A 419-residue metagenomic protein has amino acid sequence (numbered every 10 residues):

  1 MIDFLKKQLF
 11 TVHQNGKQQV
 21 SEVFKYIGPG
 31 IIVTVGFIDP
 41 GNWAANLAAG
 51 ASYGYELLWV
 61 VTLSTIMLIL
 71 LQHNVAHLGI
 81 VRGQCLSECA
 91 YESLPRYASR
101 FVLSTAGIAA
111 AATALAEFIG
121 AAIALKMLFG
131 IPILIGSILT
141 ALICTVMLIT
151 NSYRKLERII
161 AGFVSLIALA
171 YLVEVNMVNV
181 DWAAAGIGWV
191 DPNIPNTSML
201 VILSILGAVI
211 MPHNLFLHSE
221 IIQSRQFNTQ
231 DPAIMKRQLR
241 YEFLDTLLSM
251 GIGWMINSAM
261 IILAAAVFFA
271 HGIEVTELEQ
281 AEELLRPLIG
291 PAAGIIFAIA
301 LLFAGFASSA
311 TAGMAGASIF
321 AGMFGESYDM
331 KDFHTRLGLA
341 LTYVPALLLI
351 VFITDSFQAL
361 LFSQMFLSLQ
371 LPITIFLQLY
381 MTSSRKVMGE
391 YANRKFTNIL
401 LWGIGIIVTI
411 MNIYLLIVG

Functional and structural regions predicted by a protein language model:
M1-G41, R96-Y97, V201, R237-Y241: Membrane-interface "cap" regions at the ends of multi-pass membrane proteins
K6-V12, A45-G50, H73-A98, I123 (+3 more regions): Flexible loop linkers connecting adjacent transmembrane helices in multi-pass alpha-helical membrane transporters
V33, V60-E92, V102-A109: Juxtamembrane transmembrane-helix boundary signature
M67-V75, Y97-E117, A122-S152, G207-A208 (+1 more regions): Helix-loop-helix module between adjacent transmembrane segments
M67-V81, I222-Q223, D231, G251-Q280: Extracellular/periplasmic helix-exit of transmembrane alpha-helices
R96-Y97, L134-S137, A292-G294, F306 (+1 more regions): Loop-to-transmembrane helix boundary motifs in multi-pass membrane proteins
S165-V190, L203-I222, L377-K386, N412-G419: Hydrophobic alpha-helical segments and their helix-loop junctions in multi-pass secondary transporters
A184, I194-L200, T374-Y380, N393-G419: A generic transmembrane alpha-helix motif of multi-pass inner-membrane proteins
